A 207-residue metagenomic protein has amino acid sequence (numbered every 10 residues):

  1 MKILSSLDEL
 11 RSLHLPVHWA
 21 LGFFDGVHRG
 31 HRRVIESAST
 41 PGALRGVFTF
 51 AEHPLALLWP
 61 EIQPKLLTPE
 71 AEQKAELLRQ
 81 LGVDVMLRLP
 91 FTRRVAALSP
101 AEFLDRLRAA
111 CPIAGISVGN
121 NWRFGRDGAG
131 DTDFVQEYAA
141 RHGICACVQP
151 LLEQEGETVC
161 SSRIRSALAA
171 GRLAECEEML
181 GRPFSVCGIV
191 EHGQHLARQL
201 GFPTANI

Functional and structural regions predicted by a protein language model:
K2-E9, L66, L87: Short acidic-hydrophobic, aromatic-tinged amphipathic segments that line or gate anion-handling sites
L4-S6, F48-F50, L89-F91, Q149-L151 (+1 more regions): Conserved beta-strand termini and adjacent loop/short-helix elements that scaffold enzyme active sites in alpha/beta
E9-S12, R93-A96, E153-E157: A short acidic, often aromatic-flanked loop/helix-cap motif at beta-alpha or helix-coil junctions that lines enzyme
L10-A71: N-terminal catalytic cores of NTP/NDP-binding nucleotidyl/phosphoryl-transfer enzymes
L44-G46, D84-V85, C145: Residues at the starts of beta-strands that form the adenosine-phosphate
P54-H142: N-terminal Rossmann-like or analogous alpha/beta NTP/dinucleotide-binding catalytic cores that position adenine
A101-I207: Active-site cores that bind ATP or allylic diphosphates and position pyrophosphate for catalysis
